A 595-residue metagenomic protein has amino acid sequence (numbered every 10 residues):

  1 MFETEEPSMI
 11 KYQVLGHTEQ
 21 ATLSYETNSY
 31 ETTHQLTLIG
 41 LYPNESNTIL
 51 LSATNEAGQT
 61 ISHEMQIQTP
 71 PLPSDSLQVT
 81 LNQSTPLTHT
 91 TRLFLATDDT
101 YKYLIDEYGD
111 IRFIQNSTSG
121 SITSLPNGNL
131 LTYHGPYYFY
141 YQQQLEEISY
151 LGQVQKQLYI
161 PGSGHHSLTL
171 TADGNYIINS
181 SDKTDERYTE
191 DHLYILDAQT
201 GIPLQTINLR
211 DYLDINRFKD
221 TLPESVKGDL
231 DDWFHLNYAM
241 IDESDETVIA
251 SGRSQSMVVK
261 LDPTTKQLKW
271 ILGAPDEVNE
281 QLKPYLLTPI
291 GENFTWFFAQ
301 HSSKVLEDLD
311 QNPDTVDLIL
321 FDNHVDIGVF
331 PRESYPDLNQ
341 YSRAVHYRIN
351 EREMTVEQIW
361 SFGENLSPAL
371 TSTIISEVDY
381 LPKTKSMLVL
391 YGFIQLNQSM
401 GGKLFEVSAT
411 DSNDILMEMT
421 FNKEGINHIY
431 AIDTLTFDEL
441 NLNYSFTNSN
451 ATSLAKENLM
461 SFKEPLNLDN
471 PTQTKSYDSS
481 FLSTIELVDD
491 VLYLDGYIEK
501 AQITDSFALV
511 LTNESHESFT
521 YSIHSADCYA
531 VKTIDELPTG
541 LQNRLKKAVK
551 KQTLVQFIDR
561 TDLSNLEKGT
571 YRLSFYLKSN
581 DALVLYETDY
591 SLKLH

Functional and structural regions predicted by a protein language model:
M1-E5: Non-catalytic, glycine-rich low-complexity segments
P7-M9, Q35, I39, S46 (+4 more regions): Histidine-/acidic-rich catalytic cores in large beta-rich domains
K11-N44, E56: Recognizes extended acidic, P/S/T-rich segments that occur within or adjacent to Ig-like beta-sandwich modules
V14, S506-T512, E567-G569: Extended Gly/Ser/Thr-rich low-complexity repeat segments, especially those forming or decorating extracellular
P43-E45, E567-K568: Surface-exposed loops/turns
R560-K568: Short, surface-exposed loop/turn motifs with a glycine/proline- and acidic-biased composition
S574-L585: Short, exposed beta-strand-loop hairpins at the edges of beta-sheets in extracellular/periplasmic proteins
